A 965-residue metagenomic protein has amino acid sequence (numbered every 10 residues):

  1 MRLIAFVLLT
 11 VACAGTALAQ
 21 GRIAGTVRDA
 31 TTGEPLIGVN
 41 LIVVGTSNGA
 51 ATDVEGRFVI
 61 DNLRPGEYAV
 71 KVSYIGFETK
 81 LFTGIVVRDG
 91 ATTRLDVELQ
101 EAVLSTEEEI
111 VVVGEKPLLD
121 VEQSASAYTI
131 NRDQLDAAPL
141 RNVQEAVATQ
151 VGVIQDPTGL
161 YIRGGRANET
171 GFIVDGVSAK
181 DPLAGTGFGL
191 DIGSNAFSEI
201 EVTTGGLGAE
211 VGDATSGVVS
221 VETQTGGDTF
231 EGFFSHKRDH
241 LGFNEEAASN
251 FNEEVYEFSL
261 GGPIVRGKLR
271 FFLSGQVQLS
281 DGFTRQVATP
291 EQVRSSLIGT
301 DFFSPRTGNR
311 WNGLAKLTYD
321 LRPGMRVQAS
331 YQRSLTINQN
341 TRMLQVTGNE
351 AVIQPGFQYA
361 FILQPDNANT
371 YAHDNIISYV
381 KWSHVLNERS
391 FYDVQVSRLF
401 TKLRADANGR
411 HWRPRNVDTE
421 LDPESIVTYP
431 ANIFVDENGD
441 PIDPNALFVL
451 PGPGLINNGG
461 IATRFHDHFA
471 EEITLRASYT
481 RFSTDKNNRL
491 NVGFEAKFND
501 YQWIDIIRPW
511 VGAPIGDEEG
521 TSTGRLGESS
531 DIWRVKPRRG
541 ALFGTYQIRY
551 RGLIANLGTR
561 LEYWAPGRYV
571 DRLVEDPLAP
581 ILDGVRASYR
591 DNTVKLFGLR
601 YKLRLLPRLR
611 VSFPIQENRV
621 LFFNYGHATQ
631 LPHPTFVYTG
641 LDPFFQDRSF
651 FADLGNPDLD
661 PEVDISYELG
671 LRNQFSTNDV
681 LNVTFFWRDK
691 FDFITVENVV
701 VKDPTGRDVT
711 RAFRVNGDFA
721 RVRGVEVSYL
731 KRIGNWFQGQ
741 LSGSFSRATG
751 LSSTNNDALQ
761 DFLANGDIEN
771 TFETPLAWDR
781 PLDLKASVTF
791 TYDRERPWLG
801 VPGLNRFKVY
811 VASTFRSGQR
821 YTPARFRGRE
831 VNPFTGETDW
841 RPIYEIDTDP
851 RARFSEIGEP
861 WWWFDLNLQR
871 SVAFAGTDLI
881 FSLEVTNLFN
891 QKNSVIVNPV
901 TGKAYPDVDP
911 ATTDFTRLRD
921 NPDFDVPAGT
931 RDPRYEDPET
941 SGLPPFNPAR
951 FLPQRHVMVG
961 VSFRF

Functional and structural regions predicted by a protein language model:
A17-V113, P117-D120, I154, S178: Periplasm-facing N-terminal accessory domains of Gram-negative outer-membrane beta-barrel systems
E78-K80, I85-D96, E108-A209, D213-V218 (+5 more regions): Periplasmic N-terminal accessory/gating domains of Gram-negative outer-membrane beta-barrel systems
E109, D393, S397, V620-F622 (+6 more regions): Membrane-embedded beta-barrel scaffold of Gram-negative outer-membrane proteins
A209-V211, G226-E231, V265-L269, G324 (+8 more regions): Short loop/turn motifs that connect adjacent beta-strands in outer-membrane beta-barrel proteins
N250-T341, T370-Y392, R560, P607: Transmembrane beta-barrel wall of Gram-negative outer-membrane proteins
S330-I548, Y589-D591: Replace "related TpsB outer-membrane translocases also match" with "some related outer-membrane beta-barrels such as
W564, F686-D689, V701, T705-Q819: Gram-negative outer-membrane beta-barrel transporters
W798-Y844, G858-W863, Q869-F965: C-terminal beta-signal and adjacent terminal beta-strands/loops of Gram-negative outer-membrane beta-barrel proteins
